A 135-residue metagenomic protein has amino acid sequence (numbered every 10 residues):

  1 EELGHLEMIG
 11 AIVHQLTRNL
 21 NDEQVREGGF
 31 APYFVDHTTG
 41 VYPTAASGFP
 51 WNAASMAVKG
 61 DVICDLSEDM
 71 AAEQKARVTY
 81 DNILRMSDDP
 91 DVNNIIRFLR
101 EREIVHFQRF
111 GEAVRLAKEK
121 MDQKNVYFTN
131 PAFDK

Functional and structural regions predicted by a protein language model:
E1-K135: Non-heme di-metal
